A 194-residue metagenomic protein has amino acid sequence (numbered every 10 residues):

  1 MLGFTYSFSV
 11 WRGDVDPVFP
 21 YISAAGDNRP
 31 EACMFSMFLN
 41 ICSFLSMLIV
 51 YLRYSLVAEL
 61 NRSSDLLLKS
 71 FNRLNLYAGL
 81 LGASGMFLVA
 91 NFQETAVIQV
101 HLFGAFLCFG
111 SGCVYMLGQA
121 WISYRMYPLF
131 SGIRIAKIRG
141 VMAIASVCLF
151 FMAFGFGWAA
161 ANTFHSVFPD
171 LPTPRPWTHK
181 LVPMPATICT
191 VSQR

Functional and structural regions predicted by a protein language model:
M1-A58, F71-G85, N91-E94, F103-Y124 (+3 more regions): Early transmembrane alpha-helices of polytopic membrane proteins
A58-F71, V97, Y127-I135: Membrane-interface helix-boundary motifs at transmembrane edges
